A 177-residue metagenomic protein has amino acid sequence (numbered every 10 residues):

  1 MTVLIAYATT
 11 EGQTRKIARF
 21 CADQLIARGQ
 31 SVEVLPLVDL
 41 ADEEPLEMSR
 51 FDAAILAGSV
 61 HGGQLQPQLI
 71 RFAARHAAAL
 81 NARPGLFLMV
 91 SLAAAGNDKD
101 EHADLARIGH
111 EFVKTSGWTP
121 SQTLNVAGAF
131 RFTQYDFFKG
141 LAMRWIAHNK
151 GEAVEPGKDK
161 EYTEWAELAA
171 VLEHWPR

Functional and structural regions predicted by a protein language model:
T2-R28: N-terminal beta1-alpha1 ligand-phosphate binding loop
V3, V32, S121: Short, conserved active-site loop motifs that form the nucleotide-linked donor/cofactor pocket
A6, L35-L37, V126-G128: Conserved beta-strand termini and adjacent loop/short-helix elements that scaffold enzyme active sites in alpha/beta
E11, L40-D42, A93, R131: Surface-exposed, flexible loop/turn segments at secondary-structure boundaries
K16, R28, R50-A54, G62-R177: FMN-binding flavodoxin-like domain, especially the glycine-rich phosphate-binding loop
R28-E43: A short beta-strand-loop structural module common to alpha/beta enzyme folds
E43-S49: Short amphipathic alpha-helix with an adjacent loop that forms part of the alpha/beta core around
A57: Short, charge-patterned binding micro-sites
